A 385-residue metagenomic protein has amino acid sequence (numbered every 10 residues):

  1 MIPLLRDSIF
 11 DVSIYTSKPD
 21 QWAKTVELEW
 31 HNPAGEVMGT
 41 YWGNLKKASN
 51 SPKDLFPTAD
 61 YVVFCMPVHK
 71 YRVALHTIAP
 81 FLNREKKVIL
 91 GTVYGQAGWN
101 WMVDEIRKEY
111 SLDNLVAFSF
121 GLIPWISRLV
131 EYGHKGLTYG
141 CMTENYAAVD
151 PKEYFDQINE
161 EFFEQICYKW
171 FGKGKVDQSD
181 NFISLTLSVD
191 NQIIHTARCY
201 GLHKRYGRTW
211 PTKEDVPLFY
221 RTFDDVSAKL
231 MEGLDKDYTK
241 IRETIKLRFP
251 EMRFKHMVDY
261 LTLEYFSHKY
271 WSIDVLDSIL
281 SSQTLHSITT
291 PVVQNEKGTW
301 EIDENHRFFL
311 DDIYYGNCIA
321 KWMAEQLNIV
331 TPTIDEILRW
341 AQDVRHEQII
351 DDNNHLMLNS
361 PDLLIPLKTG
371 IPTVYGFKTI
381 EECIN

Functional and structural regions predicted by a protein language model:
M1-V37, F56: NAD(P)+-binding Rossmann beta1-loop-alpha1 motif at the extreme N-terminus of oxidoreductases
D11-S13, I89, V116, Y146: A structural signal for isolated positions on well-ordered beta-strands in alpha/beta enzyme cores
P19, P124-L234, L367-I384: Substrate/ligand-engaging "lid" and interaction regions
E36-A59: A structured beta-alpha segment of the ubiquitous adenosine-cofactor-binding alpha/beta core
N50, I279-N385: Long, positively charged, glycine-interspersed low-complexity recognition regions
F64, V68-E131: Rossmann-like NAD(P)(H) cofactor-binding subdomain of soluble oxidoreductases
K169-C318, L327: C-terminal substrate-binding/catalytic lobe of Rossmann-fold NAD(P)-dependent dehydrogenases
